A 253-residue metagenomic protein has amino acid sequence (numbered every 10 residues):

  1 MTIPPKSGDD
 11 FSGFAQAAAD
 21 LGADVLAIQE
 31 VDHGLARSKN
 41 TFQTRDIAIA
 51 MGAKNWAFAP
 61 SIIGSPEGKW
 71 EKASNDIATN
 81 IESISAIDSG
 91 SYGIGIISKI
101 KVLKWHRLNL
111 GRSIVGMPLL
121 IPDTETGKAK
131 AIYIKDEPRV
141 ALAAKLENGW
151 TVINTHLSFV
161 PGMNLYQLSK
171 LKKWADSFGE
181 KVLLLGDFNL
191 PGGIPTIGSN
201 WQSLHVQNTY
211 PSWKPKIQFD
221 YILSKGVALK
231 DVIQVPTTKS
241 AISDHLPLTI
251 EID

Functional and structural regions predicted by a protein language model:
M1-S12, L35, G116-I134, S158: Acidic/histidine-rich helix-loop elements that form or flank divalent-metal/phosphate-binding sites at the catalytic
M1-S91, L165, S169, S240 (+1 more regions): N-terminal, active-site-proximal structural segment of metallo-dependent hydrolase catalytic domains
T2, D32, I62-I63, K101 (+4 more regions): Catalytic metal-binding/acid-base residues of hydrolase active sites
V25-Q29, A57-F58, G95-I96, H106 (+2 more regions): Structural recognition of the beta-strand scaffold that forms the well-ordered cores of secreted hydrolase catalytic
I49-G52, N75, A86-W105, L146 (+2 more regions): Conserved beta strand-loop-helix elements of the APE1-like EEP
T79-A86, K128-I132, Q207-P211, V235-T238: Short, P/G- and charge-enriched loop/turn segments at secondary-structure junctions
Y92-L108, G116-P122, K135-N154, I252-D253: Beta-strand-turn-beta hairpins that frame and shape the catalytic cleft of phosphate-ester-processing enzymes
R107, V160-L183, F188-D253: Metal-dependent phosphoester-hydrolase catalytic domains
